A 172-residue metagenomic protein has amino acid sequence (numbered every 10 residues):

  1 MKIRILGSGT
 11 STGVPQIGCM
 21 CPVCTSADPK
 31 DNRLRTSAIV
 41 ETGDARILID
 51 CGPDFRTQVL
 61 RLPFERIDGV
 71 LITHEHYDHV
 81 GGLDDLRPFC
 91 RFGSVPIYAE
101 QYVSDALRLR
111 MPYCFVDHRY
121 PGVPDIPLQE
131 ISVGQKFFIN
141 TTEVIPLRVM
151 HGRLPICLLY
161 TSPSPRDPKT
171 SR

Functional and structural regions predicted by a protein language model:
M1-D44: Zn-dependent metallo-beta-lactamase
I3, V59, H74, L107 (+1 more regions): Divalent metal-coordination and catalytic microenvironments
G18-M20, L62-F64, D84-P88, M111-C114 (+1 more regions): Short, glycine/charged-enriched secondary-structure capping and boundary segments
V40-G43, I139, L158-L159: Active-site beta-strand termini and strand-to-loop segments that position acidic
R46-A99: Active-site metal-binding motif and surrounding structural segment of the metallo-beta-lactamase
Q101-I156: Metallo-beta-lactamase
Y160-P165: Conserved small/polar residues in nucleotide/adenosyl-binding loops
